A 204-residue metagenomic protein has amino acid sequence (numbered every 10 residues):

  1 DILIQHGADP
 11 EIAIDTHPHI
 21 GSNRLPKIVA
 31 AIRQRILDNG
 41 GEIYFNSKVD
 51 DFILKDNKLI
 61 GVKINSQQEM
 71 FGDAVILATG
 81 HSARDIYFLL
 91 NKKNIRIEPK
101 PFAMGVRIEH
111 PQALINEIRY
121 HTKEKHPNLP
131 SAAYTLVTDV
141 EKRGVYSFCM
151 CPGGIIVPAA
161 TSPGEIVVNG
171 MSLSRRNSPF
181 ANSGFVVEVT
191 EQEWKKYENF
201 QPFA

Functional and structural regions predicted by a protein language model:
D1-A204: Residues forming the flavin
